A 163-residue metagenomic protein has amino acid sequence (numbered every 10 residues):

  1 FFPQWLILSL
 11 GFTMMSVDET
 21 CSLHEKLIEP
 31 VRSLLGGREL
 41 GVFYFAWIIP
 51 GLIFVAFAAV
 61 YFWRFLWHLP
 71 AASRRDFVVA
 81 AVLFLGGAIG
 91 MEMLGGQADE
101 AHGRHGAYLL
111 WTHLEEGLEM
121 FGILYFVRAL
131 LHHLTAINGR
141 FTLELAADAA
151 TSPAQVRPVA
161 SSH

Functional and structural regions predicted by a protein language model:
F1-D18, L23-H163: Polytopic alpha-helical membrane-helix bundles and their juxtamembrane interface segments in multi-pass membrane
